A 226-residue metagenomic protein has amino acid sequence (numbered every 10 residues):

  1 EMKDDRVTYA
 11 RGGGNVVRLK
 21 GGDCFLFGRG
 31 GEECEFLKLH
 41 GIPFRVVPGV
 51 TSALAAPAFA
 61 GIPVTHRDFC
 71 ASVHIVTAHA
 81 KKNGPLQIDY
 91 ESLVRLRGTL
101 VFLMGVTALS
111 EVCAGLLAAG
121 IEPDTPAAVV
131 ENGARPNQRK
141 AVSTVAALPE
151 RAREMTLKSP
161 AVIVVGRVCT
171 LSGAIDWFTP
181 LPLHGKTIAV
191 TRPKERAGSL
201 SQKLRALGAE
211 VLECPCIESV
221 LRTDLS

Functional and structural regions predicted by a protein language model:
E1-V50, A55, P149, E154 (+2 more regions): Class I S-adenosyl-L-methionine
M2-T8, F59-I62, D89-Y90, K140-A147 (+1 more regions): Short, surface-exposed amphipathic charged segments that create phosphate/polyanion-binding patches used for binding
D4-V7, F25, G61, N83-L86 (+1 more regions): Short hydrophobic/aromatic-rich motifs at helix boundaries and adjacent loops
R11-V17, R29, E35, C70-S72 (+2 more regions): A contiguous loop/helix-start segment that scaffolds small-molecule binding in enzyme catalytic cores
G41-R45, V64-H74, G120-V129, G208-C216: Short hydrophobic/aromatic-enriched beta-strand-loop microsegments
A53-T65: Structured adenosyl-cofactor binding patch, chiefly the S-adenosyl-L-methionine
V64-A71, L86-I88, T223-S226: Short, structured secondary-structure boundary patches
V190-S226: A cross-family signal for N-terminal binding/gating loops and helix N-caps that shape access to the active site
